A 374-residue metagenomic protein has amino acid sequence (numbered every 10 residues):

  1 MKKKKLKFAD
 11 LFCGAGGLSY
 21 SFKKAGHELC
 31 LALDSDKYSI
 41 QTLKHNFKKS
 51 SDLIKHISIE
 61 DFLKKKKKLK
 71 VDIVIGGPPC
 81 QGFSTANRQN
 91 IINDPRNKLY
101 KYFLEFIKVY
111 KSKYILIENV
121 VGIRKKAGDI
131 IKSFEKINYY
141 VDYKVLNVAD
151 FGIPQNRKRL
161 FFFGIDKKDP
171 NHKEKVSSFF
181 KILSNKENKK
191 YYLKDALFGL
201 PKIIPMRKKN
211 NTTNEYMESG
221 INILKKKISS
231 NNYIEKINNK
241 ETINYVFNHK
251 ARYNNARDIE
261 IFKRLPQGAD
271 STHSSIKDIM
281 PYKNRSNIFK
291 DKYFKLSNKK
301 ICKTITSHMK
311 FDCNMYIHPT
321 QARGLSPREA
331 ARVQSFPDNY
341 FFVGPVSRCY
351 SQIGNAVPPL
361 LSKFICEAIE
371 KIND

Functional and structural regions predicted by a protein language model:
K2-K111, V121-K125, K132: Core alpha/beta nucleotide-donor-binding catalytic domains of modification enzymes
L11, V74, K189, L193-A196 (+2 more regions): Short conserved micro-motifs on helix faces and helix-strand junctions that flank and scaffold key functional residues
N46, F179-L183, P319-R323: Short Gly/aromatic-enriched secondary-structure transition segments
I59, L146-A149, I288-D291: Short alpha-helical segments and helix-capping/turn motifs at coil-helix boundaries
K65-V71, Q81, A86-P281: Class I S-adenosyl-L-methionine
G77, E118, I305-T306: Short beta-strand segments
P78-P79, S112, P154, P337 (+1 more regions): Proline-centered helix-kink/hinge sites
N222-D374: C-terminal target-recognition/interaction regions appended to catalytic cores
